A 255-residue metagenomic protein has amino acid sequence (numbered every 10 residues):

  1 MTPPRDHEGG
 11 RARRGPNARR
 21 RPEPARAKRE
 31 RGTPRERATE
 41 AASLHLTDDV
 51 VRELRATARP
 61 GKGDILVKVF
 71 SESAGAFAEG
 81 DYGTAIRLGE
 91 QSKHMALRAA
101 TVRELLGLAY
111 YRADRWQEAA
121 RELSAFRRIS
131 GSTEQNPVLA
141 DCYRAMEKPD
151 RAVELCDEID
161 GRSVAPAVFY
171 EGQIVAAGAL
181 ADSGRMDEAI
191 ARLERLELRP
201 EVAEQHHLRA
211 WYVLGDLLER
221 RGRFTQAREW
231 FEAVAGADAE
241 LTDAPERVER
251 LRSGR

Functional and structural regions predicted by a protein language model:
R29-G32, G61-V69, M95-R103, S130-V138 (+2 more regions): Generic helix N-cap/helix-start motif at coil->alpha-helix transitions
T57-H94, R98-L105, Y111: Alpha-helical segment of the N-proximal tetratricopeptide repeat
Y82-G83, W116, P149, M186 (+2 more regions): TPR-repeat structural position
I129-T133, G161-R162, A191-L198, E219-T242 (+1 more regions): TPR/TPR-like (Sel1-like) alpha-helical repeat modules
